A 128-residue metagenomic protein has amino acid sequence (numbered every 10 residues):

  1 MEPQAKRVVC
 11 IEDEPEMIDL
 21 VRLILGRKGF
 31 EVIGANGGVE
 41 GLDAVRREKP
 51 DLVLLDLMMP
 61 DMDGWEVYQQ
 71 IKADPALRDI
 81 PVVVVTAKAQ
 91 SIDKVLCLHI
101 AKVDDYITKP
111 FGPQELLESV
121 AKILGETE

Functional and structural regions predicted by a protein language model:
M1-V9, Q114-E128: Non-catalytic signal-transmission and effector/linker regions of two-component phosphorelay proteins
E12: Conserved acidic carboxylate
D19-R27: Charged docking surfaces used in two-component/phosphorelay signaling
R22, E66, A89-I107, Q114 (+1 more regions): Alpha4 helix (beta4-alpha4-beta5 surface) of REC/receiver domains from two-component response regulators
G34-D43, G64: Helix N-cap/capping motif at the beta->alpha junctions
E48-L54: Active-site beta3 strand of CheY-like receiver
M59: Receiver (REC) domain active-site loop signature in two-component systems and cognate sites in sensor histidine kinases
